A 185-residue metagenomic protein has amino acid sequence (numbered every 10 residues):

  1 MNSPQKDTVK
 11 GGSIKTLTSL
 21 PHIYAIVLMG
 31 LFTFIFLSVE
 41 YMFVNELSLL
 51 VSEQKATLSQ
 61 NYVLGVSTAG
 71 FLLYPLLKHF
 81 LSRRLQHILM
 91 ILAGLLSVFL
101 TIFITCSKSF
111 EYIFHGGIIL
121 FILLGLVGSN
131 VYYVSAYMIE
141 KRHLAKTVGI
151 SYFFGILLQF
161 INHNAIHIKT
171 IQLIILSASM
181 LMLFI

Functional and structural regions predicted by a protein language model:
G12-L49, A56: Pair of pore-lining "gating" transmembrane helices in MFS-fold secondary transporters
Q60-H79: Central cavity-lining transmembrane alpha-helices of secondary-active solute carriers, predominantly the Major
H79-A93: Cytoplasmic membrane-interface "Motif A"-like loop-to-helix N-cap segments of 12-TM Major Facilitator Superfamily
A93-K108: C-terminal ends and interior cores of transmembrane alpha-helices in multi-pass membrane transporters/permeases
E111-V127: Hydrophobic core of transmembrane alpha-helices in multi-pass small-molecule transporters, especially MFS/SLC-type
G125-I139: Intracellular juxtamembrane helix-capping segments at the cytosolic ends of symmetry-related transmembrane helices
E140-I166: Glycine-rich segments within core transmembrane alpha-helices of 12-TM secondary carriers
Q172-I185: Symmetry-related core transmembrane helices of the 12-TM Major Facilitator Superfamily/SLC fold
